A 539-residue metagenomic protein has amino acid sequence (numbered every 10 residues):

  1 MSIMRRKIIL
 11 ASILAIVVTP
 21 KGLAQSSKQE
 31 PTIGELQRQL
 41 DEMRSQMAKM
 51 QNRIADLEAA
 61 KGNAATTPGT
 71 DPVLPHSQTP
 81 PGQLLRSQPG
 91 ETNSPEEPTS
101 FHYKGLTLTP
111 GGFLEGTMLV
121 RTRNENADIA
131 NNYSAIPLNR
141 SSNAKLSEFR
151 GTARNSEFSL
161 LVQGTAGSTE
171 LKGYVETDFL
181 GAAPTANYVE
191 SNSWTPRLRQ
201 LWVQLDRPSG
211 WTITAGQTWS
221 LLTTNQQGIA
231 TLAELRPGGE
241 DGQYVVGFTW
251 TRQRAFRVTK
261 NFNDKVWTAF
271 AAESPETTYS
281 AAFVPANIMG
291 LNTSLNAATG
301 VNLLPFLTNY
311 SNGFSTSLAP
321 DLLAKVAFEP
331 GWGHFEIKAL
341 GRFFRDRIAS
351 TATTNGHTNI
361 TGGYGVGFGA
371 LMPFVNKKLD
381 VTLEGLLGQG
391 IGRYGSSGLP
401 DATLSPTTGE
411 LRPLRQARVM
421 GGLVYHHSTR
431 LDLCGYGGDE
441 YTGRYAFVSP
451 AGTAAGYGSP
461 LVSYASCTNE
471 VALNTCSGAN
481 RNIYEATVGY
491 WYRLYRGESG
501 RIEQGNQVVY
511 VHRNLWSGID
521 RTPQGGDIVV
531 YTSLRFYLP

Functional and structural regions predicted by a protein language model:
K7, A11-V17: Bacterial N-terminal signal peptides
T19-K21: N-terminal signal peptide c-region/cleavage motif recognized by signal peptidases
A24-I129: N-terminal periplasmic/intermembrane-space "pro-region" immediately following the signal or transit peptide
P95-I136, R140-A286, T316-H334, M372-T382 (+2 more regions): Outer membrane beta-barrel
Y103, F149-N155, S191-L198, G247-T251 (+7 more regions): Transmembrane beta-barrel outer-membrane domains
N124-D128, T185-W194, Q226-A233, S280-N312 (+7 more regions): Outer-membrane beta-barrel translocator domains and adjoining extracellular loop/strand segments of Gram-negative
S317, P330-A486: Detector for outer-membrane/organellar transmembrane beta-barrel domains, recognizing the amphipathic beta-strand
G525-P539: Outer-membrane beta-barrel "beta-signal"
